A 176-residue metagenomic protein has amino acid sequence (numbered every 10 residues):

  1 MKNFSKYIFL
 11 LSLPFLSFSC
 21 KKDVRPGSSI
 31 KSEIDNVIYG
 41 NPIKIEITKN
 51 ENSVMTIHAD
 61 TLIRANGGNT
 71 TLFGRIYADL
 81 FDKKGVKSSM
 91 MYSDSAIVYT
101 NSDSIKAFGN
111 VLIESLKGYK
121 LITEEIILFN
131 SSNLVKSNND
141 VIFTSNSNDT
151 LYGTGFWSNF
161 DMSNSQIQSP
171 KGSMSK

Functional and structural regions predicted by a protein language model:
M1-K176: Mature-chain termini and adjacent capping regions
